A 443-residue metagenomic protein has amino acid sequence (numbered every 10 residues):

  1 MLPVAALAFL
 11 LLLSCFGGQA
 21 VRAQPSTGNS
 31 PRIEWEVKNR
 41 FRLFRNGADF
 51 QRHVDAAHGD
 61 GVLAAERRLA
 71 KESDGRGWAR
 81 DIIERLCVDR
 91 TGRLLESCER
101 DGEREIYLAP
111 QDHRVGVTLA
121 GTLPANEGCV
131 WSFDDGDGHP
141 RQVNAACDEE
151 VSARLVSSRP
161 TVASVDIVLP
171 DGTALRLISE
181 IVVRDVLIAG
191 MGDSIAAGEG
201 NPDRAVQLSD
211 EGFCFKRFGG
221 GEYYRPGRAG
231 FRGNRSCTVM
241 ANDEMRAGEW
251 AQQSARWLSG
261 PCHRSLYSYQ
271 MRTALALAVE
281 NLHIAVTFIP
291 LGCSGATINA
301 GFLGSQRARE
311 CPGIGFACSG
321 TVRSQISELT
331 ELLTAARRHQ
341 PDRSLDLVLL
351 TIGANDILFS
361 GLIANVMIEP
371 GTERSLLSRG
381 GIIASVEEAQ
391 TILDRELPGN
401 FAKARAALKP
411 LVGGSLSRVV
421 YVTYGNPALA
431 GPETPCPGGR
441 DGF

Functional and structural regions predicted by a protein language model:
A5-C15: Bacterial N-terminal signal peptides
G18-R22: Sec/Tat signal peptide C-region and signal peptidase I cleavage site
Q24-L187: Beta-strand-enriched, solvent-exposed domains that form extended recognition/catalytic surfaces
L177-A189, S194, R323-V348, N400-R418: Short amphipathic alpha-helices and their capping/turn segments at secondary-structure boundaries
M191-G192, L291, T351, V422: Short hydrophobic segments within beta-strands
G198-Q207, A300-G304, F359-A364, G431-T434: Short, solvent-exposed loop/turn and secondary-structure capping segments
G212-R395: Conserved SGNH/GDSL esterase-like catalytic core that processes O-acyl groups on lipids and polysaccharides
I363-N365, P398-F443: Active-site segments of SGNH/GDSL-like serine hydrolases that catalyze O-acetyl group transfer/hydrolysis on lipids
